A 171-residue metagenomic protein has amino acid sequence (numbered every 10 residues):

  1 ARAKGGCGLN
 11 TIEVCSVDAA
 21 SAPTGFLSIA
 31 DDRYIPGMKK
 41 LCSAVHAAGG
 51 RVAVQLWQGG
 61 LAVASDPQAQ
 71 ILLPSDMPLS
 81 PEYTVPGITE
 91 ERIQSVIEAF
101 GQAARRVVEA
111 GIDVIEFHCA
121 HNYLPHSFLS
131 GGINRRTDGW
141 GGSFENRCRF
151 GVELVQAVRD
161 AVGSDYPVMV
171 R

Functional and structural regions predicted by a protein language model:
A1-G5, K39-A47, F100-E116, G151-V162: Short amphipathic alpha-helices and their capping/turn segments at secondary-structure boundaries
A1-G59, E82, V96, A104: N-terminal capping/small domains of soluble enzymes
T11-I35, L56-A69, E116-G142: Glycine-rich, proline-tolerant flexible connector loops at the mouths of alpha/beta enzymes
A19-A22, P81-V85, I133-N134, S164-R171: A short alpha-helix capping/helix-coil boundary motif
G25-A53, L129-V168: Alpha-helix-loop-beta-strand connector modules within alpha/beta enzyme cores
D31-R33, P67, S75-M77, P81-Y83 (+4 more regions): Solvent-exposed, flexible loop/coil residues
S43, R51, W57-A110: Non-globular sequence segments
R51-Q55, R106-A120, P167-R171: Outer-envelope exported proteins of Gram-negative bacteria
